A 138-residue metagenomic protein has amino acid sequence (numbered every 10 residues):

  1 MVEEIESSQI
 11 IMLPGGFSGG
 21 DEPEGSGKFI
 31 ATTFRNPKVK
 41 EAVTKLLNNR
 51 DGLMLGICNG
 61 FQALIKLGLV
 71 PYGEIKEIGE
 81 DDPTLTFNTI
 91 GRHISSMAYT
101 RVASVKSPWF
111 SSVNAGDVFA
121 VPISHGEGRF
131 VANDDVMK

Functional and structural regions predicted by a protein language model:
M1-L55, F61-E74, G79-E80: Flexible gly/pro-rich beta->alpha loop and the following alpha-helix that scaffold active-site loops
M1-S7, K40-L47, K76-K138: Amide-donor transfer/coupling interface in amidating biosynthetic enzymes
P14-G16, I57-G60, L67, A98 (+2 more regions): Fold-independent oxyanion-binding glycine-rich loops and adjacent beta-strand/coil segments at enzyme active sites
